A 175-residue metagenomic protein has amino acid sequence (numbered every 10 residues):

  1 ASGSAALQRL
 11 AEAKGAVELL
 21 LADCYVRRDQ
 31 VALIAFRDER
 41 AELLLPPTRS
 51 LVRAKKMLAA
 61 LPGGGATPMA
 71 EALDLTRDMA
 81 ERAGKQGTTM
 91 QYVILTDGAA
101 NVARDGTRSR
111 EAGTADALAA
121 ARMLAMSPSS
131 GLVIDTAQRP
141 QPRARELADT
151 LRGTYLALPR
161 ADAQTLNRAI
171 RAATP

Functional and structural regions predicted by a protein language model:
A1-P47, E71-L75, T88-L95, G131-P140: Von Willebrand factor
A6, D29-A60, A80-A83, G106-R108 (+2 more regions): Short beta-strand-loop
A6-R9, A13-A16, S50, A54 (+5 more regions): Helical mechanochemical/support elements of P-loop NTPase systems and associated helical scaffolds
A66, E71-D78, K85-Q86, R122-A125 (+3 more regions): N-linked glycosylation sequons
A72-A80, Y92-T107, E111: N-terminal-biased segments
A99-T150, L156: VWA/integrin I-like adhesion module and closely mimicked acidic/polar interface patches used
L147-P175: C-terminal helix of von Willebrand factor
